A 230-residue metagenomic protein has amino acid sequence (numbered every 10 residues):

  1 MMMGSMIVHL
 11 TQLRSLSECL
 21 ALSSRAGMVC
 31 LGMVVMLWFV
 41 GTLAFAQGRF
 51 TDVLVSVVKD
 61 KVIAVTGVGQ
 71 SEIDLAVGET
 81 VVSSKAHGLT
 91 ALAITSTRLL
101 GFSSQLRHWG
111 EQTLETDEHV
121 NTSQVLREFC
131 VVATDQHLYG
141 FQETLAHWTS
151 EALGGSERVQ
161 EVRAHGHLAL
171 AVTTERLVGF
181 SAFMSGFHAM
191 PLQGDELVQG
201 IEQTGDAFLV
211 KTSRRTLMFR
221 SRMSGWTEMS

Functional and structural regions predicted by a protein language model:
M1-S23: N-terminal secretory signal peptides that target proteins for export/translocation
V29-G41: Bacterial N-terminal signal peptides
Q47-G69: An edge-strand/N-cap motif at the start of beta-rich repeat modules
Q47-T51, V77-G88, T116-R127, G155-G166 (+1 more regions): Repeated scaffold domains used in trafficking and secretory/extracellular systems, primarily beta-propellers
F50-V57, L89-I94, R127-A133, H167-V172 (+1 more regions): Short beta-strand elements that form the blades of beta-propeller/WD-repeat-like and other beta-sheet-rich scaffold
K59-I63, T97-L100, Q136-Y139, E175-V178 (+1 more regions): Loop/turn residues immediately N-terminal
G67-G69, S104-L106, E143-L145, A182-M184 (+1 more regions): Short loop/turn segments that connect beta-strands within beta-propeller blades
G69-L75, H108-T113, H147-A152, G186-P191 (+1 more regions): A short beta-strand motif characteristic of beta-propeller blades
